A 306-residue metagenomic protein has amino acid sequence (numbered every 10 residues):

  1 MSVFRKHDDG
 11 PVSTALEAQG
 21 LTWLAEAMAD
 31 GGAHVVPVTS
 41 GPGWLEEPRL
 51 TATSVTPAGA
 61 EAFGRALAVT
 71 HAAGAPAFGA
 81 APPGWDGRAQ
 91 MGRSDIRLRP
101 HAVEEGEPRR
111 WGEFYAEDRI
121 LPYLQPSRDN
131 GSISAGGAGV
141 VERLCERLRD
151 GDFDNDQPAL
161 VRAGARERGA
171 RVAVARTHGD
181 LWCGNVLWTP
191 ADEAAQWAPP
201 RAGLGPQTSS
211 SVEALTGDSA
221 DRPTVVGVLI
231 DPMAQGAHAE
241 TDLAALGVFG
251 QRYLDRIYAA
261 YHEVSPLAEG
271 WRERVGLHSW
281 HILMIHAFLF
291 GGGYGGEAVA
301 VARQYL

Functional and structural regions predicted by a protein language model:
S2-E113: ATP-binding pocket architecture of kinase catalytic cores
G10-V12, G43-E47, T51-V55, P122 (+7 more regions): Helix-rich C-terminal or lid/interface subdomains of diverse kinases
P11-Q19, P42, F78-G79, A195-P199 (+4 more regions): Regulatory N- and C-terminal appendages and interdomain linkers associated with kinase/kinase-like NTP transferase
L16, V36-V38, V69-G92, E117 (+7 more regions): Structured catalytic cores of enzymes that bind and process phosphorylated ligands/cofactors
L16-W23, A62-V69, R143, R147 (+3 more regions): Alpha-helical elements of Rossmann-like donor-binding domains used by nucleotide-donor carbohydrate transfer enzymes
E26-M28, A73-A77, R128-N130, R149-R162 (+1 more regions): Short regulatory "switch" loops immediately downstream of catalytic or recognition motifs within protein catalytic
Q90-P158: Active-site catalytic-loop/activation-segment of kinase and kinase-like phosphoryl-transfer enzymes
W111-E117, Q125, A170-R176, C183 (+2 more regions): Active-site Asp-x-Gly
